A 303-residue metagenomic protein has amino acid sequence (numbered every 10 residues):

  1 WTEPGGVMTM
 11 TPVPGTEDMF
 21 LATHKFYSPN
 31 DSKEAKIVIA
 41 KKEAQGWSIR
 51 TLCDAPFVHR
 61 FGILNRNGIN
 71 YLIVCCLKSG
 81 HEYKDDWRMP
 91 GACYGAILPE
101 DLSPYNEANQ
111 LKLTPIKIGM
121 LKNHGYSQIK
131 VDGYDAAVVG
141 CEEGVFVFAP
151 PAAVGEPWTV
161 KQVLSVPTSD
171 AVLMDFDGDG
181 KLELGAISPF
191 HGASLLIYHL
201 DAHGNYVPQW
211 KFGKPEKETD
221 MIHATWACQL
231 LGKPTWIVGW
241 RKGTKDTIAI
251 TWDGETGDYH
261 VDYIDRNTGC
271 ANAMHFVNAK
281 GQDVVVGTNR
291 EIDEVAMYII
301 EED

Functional and structural regions predicted by a protein language model:
W1-D303: Beta-propeller-forming repeat regions
